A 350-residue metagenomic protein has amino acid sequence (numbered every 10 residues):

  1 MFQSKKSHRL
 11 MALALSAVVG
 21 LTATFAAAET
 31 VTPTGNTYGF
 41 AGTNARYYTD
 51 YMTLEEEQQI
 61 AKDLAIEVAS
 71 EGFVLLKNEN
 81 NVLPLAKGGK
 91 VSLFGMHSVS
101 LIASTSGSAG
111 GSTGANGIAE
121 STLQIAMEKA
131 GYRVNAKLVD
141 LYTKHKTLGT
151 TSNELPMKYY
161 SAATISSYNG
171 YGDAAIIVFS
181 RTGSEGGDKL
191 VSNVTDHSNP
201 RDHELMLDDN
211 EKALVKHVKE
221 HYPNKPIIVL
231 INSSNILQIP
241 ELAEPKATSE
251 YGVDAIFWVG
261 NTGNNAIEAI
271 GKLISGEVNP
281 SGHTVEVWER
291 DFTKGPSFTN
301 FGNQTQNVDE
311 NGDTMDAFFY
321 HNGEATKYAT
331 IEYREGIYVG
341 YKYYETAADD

Functional and structural regions predicted by a protein language model:
F2-R9, T24-D350: C-terminal non-catalytic regions of proteins with extracellular/luminal or membrane-system context
H8-S16: Sec-dependent signal peptide recognition, specifically the positively charged N-region followed immediately by
L15, V19-A23: Hydrophobic core
